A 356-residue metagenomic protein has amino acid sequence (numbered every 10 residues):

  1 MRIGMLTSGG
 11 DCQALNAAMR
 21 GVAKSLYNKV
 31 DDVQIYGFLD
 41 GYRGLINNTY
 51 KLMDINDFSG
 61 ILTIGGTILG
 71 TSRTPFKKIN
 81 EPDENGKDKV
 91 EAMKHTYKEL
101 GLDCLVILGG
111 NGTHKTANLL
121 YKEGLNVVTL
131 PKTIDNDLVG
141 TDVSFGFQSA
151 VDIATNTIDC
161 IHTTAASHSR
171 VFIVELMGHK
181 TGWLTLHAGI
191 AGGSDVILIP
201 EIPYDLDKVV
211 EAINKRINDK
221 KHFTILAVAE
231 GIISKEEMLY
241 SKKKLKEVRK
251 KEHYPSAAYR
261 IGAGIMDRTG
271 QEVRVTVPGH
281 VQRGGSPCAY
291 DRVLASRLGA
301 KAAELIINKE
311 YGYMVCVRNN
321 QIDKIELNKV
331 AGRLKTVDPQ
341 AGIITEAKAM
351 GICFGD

Functional and structural regions predicted by a protein language model:
M1-T7, A18-D103, G112, S234-L239 (+5 more regions): A cross-family phosphate/adenosyl-ligand binding-site feature
S8-D11, F38-R43, R73-T74, G110-T113 (+6 more regions): Short, ordered loop/turn segments at secondary-structure junctions
D11-V22, L45-I46, V90-E91, L102-N118 (+5 more regions): Short glycine/serine/threonine-rich phosphate/pyrophosphate-binding segments that cradle anionic phosphate groups
K29-V30, L120-S144, L198-I202: Short, acidic/small-residue loops that bind anionic groups at enzyme active sites
T96, I107-G109, K115-L119, F147-A166 (+1 more regions): Accessory alpha-helical/coil subdomains and C-terminal extensions that flank or cap enzyme catalytic cores
G140-V151, S286-R292: Short beta-strand elements at the ligand-binding edges of bilobed clamshell
I161-H162, I217, A303-E310: Short, hydrophobic alpha-helical segments
